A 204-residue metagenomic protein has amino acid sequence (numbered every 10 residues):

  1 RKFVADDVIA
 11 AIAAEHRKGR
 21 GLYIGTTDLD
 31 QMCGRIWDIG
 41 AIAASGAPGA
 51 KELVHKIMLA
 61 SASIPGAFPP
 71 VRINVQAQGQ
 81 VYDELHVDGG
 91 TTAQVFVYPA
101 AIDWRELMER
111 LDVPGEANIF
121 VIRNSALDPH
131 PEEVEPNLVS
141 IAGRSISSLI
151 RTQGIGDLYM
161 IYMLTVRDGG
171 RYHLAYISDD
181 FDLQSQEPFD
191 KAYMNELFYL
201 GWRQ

Functional and structural regions predicted by a protein language model:
R1-Q204: Patatin-like phospholipase
